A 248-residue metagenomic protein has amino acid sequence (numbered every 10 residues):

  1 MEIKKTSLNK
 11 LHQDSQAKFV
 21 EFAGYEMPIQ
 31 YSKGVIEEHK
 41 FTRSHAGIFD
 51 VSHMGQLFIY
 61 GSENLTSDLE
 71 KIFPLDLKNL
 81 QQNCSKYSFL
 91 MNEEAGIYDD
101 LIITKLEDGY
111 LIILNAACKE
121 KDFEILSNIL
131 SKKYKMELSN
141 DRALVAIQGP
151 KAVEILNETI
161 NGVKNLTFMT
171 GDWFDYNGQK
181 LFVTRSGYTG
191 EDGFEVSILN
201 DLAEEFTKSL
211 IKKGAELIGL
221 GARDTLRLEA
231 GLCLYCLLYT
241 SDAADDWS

Functional and structural regions predicted by a protein language model:
M1-L90, G96, L220-G221: Acidic, proline/glycine-enriched N-terminal capping motif
V35-S44, M91-D100, I129-K132, D175-V183: Short amphipathic beta-strand starts and helix->beta connectors
D50, Y188-E191, T240: Conserved adenylation A10 loop of the ANL superfamily
N64, I102-E229, C233-L234: Acidic, low-complexity central loop/insert segments
Q81-A95, K164-N177: Conserved alpha/beta core surface patches that mediate binding of polyanionic ligands
Y239-S248: Single conserved hydrophobic/aromatic residue that forms the stacking wall/gate of nucleotide- or nucleobase-binding
